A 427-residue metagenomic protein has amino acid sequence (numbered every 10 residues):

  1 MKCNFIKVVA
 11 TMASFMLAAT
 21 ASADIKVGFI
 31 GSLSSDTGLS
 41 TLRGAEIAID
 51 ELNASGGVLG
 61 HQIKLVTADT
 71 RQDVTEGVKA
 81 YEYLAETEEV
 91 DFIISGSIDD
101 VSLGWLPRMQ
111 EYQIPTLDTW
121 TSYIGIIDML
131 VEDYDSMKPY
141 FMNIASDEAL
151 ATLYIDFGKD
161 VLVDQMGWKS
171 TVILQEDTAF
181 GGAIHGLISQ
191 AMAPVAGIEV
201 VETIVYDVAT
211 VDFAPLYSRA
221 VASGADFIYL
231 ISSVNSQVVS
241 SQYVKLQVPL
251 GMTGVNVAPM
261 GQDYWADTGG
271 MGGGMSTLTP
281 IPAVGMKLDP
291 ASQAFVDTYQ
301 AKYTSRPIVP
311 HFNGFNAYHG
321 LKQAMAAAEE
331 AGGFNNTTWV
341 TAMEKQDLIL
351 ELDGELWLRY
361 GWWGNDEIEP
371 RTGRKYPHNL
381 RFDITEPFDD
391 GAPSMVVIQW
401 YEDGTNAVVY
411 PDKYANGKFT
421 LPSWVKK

Functional and structural regions predicted by a protein language model:
M1-S22: Gram-negative bacterial Sec-dependent N-terminal signal peptides
T20-F29, G56-Q62, V161-S170: Immediate post-signal peptide segment of exported/extracytoplasmic ligand-binding proteins
G28-E46, A68-T75, S97-I98, L174-A183 (+2 more regions): Extracytoplasmic "Venus flytrap"
T37-R43, S55-V131, N143, V205-A214 (+1 more regions): Beta-alpha junction/loop-to-helix N-cap segments that form part of ligand/metal-binding clefts
V90-E202, G251-S276: Extracytoplasmic ligand/sensor domains, especially the bilobed periplasmic-binding protein
D99-Y112, I188, S218, S223-L246 (+1 more regions): Hydrophobic alpha-helical
I144-D147, Y243-H319, E329, D412-Y414 (+1 more regions): Extracellular/periplasmic periplasmic-binding protein-like sensory domains
K302-H311, M325-V409: Segments of small-molecule ligand-sensing domains
